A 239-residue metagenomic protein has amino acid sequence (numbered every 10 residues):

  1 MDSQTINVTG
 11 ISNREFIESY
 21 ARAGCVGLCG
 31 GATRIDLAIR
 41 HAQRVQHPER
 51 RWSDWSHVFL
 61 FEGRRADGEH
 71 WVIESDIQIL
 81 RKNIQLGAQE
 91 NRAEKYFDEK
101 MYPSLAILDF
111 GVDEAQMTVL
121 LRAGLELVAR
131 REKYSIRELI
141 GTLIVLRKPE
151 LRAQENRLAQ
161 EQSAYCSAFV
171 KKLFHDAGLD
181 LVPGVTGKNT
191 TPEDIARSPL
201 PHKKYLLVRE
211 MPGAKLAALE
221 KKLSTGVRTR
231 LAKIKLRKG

Functional and structural regions predicted by a protein language model:
M1-G239: Cysteine-nucleophile amide-bond enzymes
